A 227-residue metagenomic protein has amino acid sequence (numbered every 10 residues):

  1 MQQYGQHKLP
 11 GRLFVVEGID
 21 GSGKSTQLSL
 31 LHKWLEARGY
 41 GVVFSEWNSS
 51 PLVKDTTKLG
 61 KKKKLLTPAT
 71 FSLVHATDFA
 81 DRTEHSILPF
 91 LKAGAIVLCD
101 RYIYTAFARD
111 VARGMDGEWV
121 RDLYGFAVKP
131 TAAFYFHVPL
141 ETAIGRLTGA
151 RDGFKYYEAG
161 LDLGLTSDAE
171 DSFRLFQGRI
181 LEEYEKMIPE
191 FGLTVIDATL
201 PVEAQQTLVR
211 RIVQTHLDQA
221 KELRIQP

Functional and structural regions predicted by a protein language model:
M1-H7, H32, T148-P227: NTP-dependent small-molecule kinase module
Q6-K33: Walker A (P-loop) phosphate-binding motif
L13-V16, I96, A133: Hydrophobic "anchor" residues on beta-strands that sit immediately upstream of conserved functional sites
D20, L98, F134, Y184: Conserved RecA-like P-loop NTPase ATPase core
W34-V128, L208: ATP-dependent small-molecule kinase phosphotransfer cores that center on conserved nucleotide phosphate-binding segments
S45, F136, I196: Hydrophobic residues at beta-strand termini and immediately following loops that shape nucleotide-binding pockets
S49-P51, I103-Y104, V138-I144, P201-V202: Conserved nucleotide-binding/hydrolysis micro-motifs of P-loop NTPases
A106-R179: A glycine- and Lys/Arg-enriched "phosphate-lid" helix/loop adjacent to the NTP-binding pocket of small-molecule kinases
